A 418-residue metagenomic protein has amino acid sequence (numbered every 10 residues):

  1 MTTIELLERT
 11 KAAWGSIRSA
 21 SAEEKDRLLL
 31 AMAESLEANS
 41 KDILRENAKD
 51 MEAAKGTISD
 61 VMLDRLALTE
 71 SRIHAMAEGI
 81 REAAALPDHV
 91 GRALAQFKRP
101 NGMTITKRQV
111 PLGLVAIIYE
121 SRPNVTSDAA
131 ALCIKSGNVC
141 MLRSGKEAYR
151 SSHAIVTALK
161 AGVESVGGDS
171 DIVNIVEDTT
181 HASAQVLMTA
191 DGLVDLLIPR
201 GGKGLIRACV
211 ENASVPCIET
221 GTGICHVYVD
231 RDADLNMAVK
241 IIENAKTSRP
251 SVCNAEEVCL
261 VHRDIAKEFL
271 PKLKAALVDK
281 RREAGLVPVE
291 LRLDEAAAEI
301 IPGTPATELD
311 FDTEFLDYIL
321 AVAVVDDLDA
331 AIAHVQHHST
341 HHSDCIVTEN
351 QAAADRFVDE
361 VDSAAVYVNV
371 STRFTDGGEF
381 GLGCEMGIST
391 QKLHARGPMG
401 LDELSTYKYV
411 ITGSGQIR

Functional and structural regions predicted by a protein language model:
M1-I105, L132: N-terminal Rossmann-like NAD(P)+-binding subdomain of aldehyde/semialdehyde dehydrogenases
A13-S19, I117, L260-V261, D317-D326 (+1 more regions): Short, well-ordered beta-strand elements within core beta-sheets of diverse protein domains
A22-R27, V166-V173, R249-A255, E283-A296 (+3 more regions): Flexible, glycine/charged-enriched surface loops at secondary-structure junctions
A85, L94-N236: Rossmann-like NAD(P) dinucleotide-binding subdomain of oxidoreductase/dehydrogenase enzymes
E120-V139, A158-A161, S165, L205-D317 (+1 more regions): ALDH superfamily catalytic-core signature
Y228-D232, C259-R263, V325, V347-E349 (+1 more regions): Short beta-strand-to-turn element immediately C-terminal to the catalytic PLP-Schiff-base lysine in fold type I
A333-R418: C-terminal core of ALDH-fold dehydrogenases
